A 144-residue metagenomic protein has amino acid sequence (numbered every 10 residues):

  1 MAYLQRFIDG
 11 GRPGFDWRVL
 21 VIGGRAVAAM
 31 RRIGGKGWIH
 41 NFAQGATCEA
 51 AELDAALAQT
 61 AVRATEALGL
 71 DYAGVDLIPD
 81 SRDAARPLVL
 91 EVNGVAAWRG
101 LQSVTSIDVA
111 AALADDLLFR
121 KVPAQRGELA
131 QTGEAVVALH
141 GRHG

Functional and structural regions predicted by a protein language model:
M1-A2, L70-A73: PAS/PAS-like sensory domains
M1-T65: Phosphate-binding site of ATP-dependent enzymes
G14-D16, Y72, P87: Active-site lining segments that contact anionic ligands and/or coordinate catalytic metals
A67-L70, P79-G144: C-terminal active-site "lid" helix and adjoining low-complexity regulatory extension at the edge of ATP-using catalytic
V75-L77: Hydrophobic residue at the +6 position relative to the catalytic HRD Asp in the kinase catalytic loop
